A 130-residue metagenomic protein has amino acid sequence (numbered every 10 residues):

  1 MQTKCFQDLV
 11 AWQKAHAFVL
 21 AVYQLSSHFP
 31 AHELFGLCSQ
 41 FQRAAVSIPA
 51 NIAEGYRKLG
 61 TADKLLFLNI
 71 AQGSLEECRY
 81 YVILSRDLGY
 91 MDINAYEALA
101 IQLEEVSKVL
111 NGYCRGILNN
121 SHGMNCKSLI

Functional and structural regions predicted by a protein language model:
M1-E54, K58-I130: Short, C-terminally biased terminal segments at protein or domain edges
